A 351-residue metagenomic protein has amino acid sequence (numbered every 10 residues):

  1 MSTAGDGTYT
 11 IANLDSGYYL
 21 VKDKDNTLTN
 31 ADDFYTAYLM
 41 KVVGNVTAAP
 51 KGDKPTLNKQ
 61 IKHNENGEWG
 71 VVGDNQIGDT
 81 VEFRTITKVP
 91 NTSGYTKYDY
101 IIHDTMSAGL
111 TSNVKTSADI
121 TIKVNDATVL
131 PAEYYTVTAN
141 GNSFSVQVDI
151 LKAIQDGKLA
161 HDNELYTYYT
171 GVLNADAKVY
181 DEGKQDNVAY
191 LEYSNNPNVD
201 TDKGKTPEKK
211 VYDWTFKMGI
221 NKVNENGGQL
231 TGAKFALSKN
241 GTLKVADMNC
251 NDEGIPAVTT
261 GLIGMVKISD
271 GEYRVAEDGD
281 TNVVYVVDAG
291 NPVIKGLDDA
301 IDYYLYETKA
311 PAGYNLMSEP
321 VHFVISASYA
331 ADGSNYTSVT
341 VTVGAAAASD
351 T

Functional and structural regions predicted by a protein language model:
M1-T351: Solvent-exposed loop/turn and edge beta-strand elements of beta-rich ligand-binding domains
